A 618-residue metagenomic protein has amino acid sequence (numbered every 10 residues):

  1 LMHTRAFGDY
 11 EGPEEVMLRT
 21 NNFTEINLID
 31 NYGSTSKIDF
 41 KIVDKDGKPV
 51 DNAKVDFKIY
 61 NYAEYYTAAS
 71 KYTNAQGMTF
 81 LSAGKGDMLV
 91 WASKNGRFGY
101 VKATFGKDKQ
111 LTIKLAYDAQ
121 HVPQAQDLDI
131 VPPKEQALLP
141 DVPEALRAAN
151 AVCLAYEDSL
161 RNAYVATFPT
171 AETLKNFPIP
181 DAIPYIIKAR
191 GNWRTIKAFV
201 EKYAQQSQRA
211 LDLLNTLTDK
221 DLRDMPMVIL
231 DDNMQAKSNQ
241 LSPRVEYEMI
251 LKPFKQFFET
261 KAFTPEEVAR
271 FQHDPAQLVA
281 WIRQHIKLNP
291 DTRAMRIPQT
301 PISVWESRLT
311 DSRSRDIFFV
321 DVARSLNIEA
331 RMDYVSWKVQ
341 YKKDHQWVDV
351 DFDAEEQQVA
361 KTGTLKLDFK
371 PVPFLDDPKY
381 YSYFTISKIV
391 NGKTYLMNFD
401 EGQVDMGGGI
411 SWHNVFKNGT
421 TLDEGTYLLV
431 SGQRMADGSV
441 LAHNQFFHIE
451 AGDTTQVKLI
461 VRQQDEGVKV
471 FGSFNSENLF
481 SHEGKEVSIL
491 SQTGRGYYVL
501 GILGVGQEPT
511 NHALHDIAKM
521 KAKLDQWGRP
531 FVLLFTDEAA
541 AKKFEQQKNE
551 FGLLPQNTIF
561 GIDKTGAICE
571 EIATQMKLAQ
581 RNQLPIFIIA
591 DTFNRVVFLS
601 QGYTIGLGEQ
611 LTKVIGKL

Functional and structural regions predicted by a protein language model:
L1-N22, N27-G33, G86-W91, A280 (+3 more regions): Hydrophobic/aromatic-rich core segments of domains that either
M2-N21, G96-Y117, R434-R462: Structured interaction patches on ligand/partner-binding surfaces of diverse proteins
M2-R5, A148-A149, L154-S307, D353-A354: Secondary-structure boundary elements
S36-K37, D44-E64, K85-G86, D274 (+1 more regions): Short, ordered, surface-exposed loop/turn motifs in non-cytosolic proteins
N61-S82, A103, G392-F416: Short, acidic Ser/Thr/Gly-rich low-complexity loop/linker segments typical of extracellular and cell-surface proteins
I489-I517, P530-L534: Short active-site neighborhood of thiol/selenol oxidoreductases, capturing the structured segment around
Q547-L584: Short, internal strand/loop/helix patches that form the active-site neighborhood or redox-interaction surface
Q583-L618: Thiol-/selenol-based redox modules, centered on thioredoxin-like and closely related oxidoreductase domains
